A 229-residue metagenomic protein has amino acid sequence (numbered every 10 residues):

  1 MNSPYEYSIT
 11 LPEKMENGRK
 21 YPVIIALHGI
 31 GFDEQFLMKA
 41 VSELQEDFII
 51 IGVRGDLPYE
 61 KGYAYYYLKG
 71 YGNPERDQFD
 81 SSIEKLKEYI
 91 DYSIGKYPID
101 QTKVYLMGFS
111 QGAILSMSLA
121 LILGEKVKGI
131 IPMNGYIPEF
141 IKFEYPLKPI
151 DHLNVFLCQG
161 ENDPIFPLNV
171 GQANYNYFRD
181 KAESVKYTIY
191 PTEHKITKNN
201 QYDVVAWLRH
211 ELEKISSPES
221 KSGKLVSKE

Functional and structural regions predicted by a protein language model:
M1-V23, V185, Q201, K214-S220 (+1 more regions): A domain-start/cap signature at the N-terminus of enzymes
E6-R19, V23-I99: Serine-hydrolase catalytic machinery in alpha/beta-hydrolase-like enzymes
L37-A40, P167-Y177: Short alpha-helix in the alpha/beta-hydrolase fold that links the catalytic acid
P98-G108: Alpha/beta-hydrolase fold nucleophile elbow
G108-G112, S116: Gly/Ala-rich beta-loop-alpha elbow adjacent to hydrolase catalytic centers
E125-I137: A conserved short beta-strand
V155-F156, Q172-E229: C-terminal catalytic histidine-bearing segment of alpha/beta-hydrolase fold enzymes
F156-Q159, D163: Short beta-strand/loop motif that positions the catalytic acidic residue of the alpha/beta-hydrolase fold
